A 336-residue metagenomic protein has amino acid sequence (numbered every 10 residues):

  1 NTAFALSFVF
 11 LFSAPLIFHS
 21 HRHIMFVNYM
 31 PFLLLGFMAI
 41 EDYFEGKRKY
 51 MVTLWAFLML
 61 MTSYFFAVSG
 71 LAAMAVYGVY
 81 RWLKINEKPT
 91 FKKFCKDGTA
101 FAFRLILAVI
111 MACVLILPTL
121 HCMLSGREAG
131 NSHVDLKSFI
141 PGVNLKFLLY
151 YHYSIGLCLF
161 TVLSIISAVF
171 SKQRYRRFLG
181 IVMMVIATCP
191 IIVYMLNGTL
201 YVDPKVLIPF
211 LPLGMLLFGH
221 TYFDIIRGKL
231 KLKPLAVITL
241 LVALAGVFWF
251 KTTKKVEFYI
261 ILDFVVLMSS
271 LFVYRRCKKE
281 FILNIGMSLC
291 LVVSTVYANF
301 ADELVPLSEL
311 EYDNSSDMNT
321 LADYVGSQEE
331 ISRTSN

Functional and structural regions predicted by a protein language model:
N1, D42-K47, I85-K96, A168-F178 (+2 more regions): Membrane-interface helix-boundary motifs at transmembrane edges
T2-K84, A100-L120, S125, I186-A187 (+1 more regions): Membrane-embedded helix bundles of polyisoprenyl
P15-H19, E41-F44, M61, V79-E87 (+7 more regions): Structural signature of transmembrane alpha-helix termini at the membrane-water interface
I24, N28-Y29, A67-Y77, R127-F139 (+1 more regions): Aromatic- and carboxylate-enriched substrate-binding clefts and catalytic-loop regions of carbohydrate-active enzymes
F32-F44, A72-Y80, V162-I165, P212-R227 (+1 more regions): Transmembrane alpha-helical segments
F66, Y175-T188, M195-D317: Contiguous transmembrane helix-bundle modules in multi-pass membrane proteins
K93-I208, W249-K255, Y312, S316 (+1 more regions): Periplasmic/ER-lumenal interhelical loops and adjacent helix-loop junctions in multi-pass membrane proteins
D323-N336: Short periplasmic/luminal acceptor-recognition loop of GT-C membrane glycosyltransferases, typified by
